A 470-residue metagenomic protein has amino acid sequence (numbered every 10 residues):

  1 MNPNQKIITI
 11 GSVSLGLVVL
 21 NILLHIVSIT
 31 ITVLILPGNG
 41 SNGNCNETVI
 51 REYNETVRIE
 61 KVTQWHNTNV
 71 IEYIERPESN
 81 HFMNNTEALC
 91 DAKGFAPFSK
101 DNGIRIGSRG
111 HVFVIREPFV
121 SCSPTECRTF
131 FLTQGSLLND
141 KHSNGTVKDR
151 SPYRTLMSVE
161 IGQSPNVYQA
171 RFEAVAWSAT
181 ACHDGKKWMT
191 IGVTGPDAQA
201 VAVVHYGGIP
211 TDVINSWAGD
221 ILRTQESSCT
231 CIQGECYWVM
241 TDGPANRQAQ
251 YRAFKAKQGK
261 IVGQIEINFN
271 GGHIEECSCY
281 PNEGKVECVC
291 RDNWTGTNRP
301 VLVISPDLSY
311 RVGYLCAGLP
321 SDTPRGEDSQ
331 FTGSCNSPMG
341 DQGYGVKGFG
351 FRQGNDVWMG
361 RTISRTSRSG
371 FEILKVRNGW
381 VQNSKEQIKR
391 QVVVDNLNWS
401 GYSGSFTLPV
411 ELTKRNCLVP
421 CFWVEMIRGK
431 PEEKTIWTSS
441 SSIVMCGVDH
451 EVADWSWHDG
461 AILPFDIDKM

Functional and structural regions predicted by a protein language model:
N2-P37: Single-pass membrane-anchoring alpha-helices
S99-S108, P165-F172, P210-G219, V262-N268 (+3 more regions): A short beta-strand motif characteristic of beta-propeller blades
D101-G135, Q225-S227: Beta-strand-rich domains and repeat architectures in extracellular enzymes and scaffolds, especially beta-propellers
G110-F119, F172-C182, D220-C229, G271-C279 (+2 more regions): Repeated scaffold domains used in trafficking and secretory/extracellular systems, primarily beta-propellers
E126-F130, G185-M189, G234-W238, G284-C288 (+2 more regions): Entry beta-strands of beta-propeller and related beta-repeat scaffolds
F131-G135, T190-T194, V239-G243, V289-D292 (+2 more regions): Recurrent small/Gly-Pro-centered beta-turn motifs in extracellular repeat architectures
G135-L156, D197-V203, A245-A253, T295-V303 (+2 more regions): Structural motif
L408-M470: Blade-level signature of beta-propeller repeat domains, shared across WD40, Kelch, NHL, RCC1 and BNR/Asp-box propellers
